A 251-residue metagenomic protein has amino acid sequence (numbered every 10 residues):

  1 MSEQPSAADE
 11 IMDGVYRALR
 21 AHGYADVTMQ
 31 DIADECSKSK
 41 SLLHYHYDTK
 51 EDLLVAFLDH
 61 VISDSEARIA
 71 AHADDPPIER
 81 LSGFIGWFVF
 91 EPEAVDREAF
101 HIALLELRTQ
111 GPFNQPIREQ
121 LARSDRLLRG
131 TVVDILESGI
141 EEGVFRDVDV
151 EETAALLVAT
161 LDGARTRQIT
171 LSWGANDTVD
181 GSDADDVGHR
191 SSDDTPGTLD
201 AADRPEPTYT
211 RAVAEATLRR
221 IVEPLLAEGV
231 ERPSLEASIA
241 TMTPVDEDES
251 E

Functional and structural regions predicted by a protein language model:
S2, D48-D52, A56, P112 (+3 more regions): Residues in soluble alpha-helical coiled-coils and helical-bundle/repeat scaffolds
Q4-E10, G14-F57: Helix-turn-helix
A7, K50, F57, V61 (+6 more regions): Hydrophobic/aromatic residues within well-ordered alpha-helical segments
E10, G14-A21, A67-H72, A103 (+2 more regions): Solvent-exposed, amphipathic alpha-helical segments
A56, A67-A103, T153-L157, T241-T243: Hydrophobic alpha-helical connector segments
G86-D134, G181, D203: Short secondary-structure transition hinges
E119-R123, E141-V158: All-alpha amphipathic helical-bundle segments outside canonical DNA-binding/catalytic cores that form hydrophobic
R129-V133, E137, E141, T160 (+1 more regions): C-terminal peripheral helix-coil segments that are non-catalytic and often amphipathic
